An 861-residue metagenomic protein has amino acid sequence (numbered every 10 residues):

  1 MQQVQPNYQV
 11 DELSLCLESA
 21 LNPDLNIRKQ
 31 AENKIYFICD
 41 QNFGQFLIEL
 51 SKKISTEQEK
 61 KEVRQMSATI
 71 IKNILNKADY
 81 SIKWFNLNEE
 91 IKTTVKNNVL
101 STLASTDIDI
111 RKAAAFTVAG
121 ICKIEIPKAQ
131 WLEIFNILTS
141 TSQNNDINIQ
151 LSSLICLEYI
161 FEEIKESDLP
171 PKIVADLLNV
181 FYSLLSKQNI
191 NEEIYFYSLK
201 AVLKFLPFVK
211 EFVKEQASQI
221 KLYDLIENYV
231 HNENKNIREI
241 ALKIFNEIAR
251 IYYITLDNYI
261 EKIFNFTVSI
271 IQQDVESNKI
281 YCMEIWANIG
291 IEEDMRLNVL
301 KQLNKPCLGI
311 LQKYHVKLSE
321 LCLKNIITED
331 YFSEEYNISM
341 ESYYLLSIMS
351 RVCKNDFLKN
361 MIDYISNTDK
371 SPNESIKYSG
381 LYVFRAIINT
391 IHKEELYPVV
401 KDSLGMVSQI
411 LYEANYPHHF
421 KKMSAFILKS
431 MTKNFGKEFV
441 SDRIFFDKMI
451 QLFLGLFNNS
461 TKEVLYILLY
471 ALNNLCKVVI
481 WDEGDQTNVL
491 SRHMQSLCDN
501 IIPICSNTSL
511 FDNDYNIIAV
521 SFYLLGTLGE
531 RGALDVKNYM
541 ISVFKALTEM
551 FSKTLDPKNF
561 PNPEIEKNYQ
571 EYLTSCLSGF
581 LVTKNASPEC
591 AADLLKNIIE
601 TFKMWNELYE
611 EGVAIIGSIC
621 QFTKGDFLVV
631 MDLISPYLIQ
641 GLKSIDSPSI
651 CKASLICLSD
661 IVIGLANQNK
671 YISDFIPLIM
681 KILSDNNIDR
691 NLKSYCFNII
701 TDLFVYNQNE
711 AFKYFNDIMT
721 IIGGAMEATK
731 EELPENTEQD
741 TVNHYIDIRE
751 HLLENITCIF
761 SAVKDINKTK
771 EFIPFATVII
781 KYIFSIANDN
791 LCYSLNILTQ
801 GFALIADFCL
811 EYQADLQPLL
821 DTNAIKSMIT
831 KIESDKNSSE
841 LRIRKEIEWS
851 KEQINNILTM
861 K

Functional and structural regions predicted by a protein language model:
M1-K861: Karyopherin-beta/Importin-beta family HEAT-repeat alpha-solenoid scaffold
